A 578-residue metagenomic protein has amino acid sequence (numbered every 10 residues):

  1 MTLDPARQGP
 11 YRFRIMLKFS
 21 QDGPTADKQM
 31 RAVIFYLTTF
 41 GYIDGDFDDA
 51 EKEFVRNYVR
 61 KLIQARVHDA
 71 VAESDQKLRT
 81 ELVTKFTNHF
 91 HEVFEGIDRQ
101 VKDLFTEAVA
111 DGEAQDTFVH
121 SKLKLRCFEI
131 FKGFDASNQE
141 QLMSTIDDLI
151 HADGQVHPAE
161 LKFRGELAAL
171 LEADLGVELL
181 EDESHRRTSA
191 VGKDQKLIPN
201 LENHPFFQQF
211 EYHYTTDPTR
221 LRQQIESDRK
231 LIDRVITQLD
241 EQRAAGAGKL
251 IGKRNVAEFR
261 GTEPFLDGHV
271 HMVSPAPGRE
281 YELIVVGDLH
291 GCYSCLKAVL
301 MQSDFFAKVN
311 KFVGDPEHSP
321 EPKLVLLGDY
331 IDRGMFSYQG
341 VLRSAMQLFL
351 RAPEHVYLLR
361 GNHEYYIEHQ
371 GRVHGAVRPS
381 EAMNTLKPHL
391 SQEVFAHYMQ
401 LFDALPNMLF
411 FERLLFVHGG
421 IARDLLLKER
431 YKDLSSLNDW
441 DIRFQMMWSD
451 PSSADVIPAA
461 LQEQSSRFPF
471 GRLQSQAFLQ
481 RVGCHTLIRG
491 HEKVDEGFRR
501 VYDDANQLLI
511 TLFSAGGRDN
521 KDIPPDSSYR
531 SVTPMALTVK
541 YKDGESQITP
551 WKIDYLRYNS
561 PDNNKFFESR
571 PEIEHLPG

Functional and structural regions predicted by a protein language model:
M1-N200: Small-residue-enriched hydrophobic alpha-helices in membranes
E178-G578: Feature recognizes metal-dependent phosphohydrolase scaffolds
